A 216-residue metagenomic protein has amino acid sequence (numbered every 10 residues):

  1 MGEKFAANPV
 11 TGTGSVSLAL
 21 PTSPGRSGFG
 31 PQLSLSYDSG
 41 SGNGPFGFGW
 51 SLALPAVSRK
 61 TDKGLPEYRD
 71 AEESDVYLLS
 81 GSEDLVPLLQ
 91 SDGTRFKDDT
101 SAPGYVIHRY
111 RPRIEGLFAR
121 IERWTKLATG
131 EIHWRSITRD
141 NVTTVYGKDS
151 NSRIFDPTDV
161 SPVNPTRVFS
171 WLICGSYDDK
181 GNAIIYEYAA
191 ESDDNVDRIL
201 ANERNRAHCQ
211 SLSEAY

Functional and structural regions predicted by a protein language model:
M1-Y216: Conserved catalytic cores of ATP-dependent inositol ring kinases
